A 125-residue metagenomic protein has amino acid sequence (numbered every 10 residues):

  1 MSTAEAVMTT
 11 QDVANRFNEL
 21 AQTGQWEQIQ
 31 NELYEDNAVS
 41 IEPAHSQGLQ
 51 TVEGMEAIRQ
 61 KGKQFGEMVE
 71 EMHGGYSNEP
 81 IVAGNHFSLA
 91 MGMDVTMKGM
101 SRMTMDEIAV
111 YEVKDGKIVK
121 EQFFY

Functional and structural regions predicted by a protein language model:
T3-N37: Short acidic-aromatic low-complexity motifs
E27-E79: A solvent-exposed, acidic/Ser-Thr-rich amphipathic alpha-helical stretch
Y34, M93-V95, A109, Y125: Short beta-strand segments enriched in hydrophobic/aromatic residues within well-folded beta-rich domains
M68, V95-M103: Short, cysteine-centered beta-strand-loop-beta hairpins and adjacent loop/turn segments enriched in charged/polar
G75-P80, D94, D106-Y111: Hydrophobic/aromatic beta-strand elements that line small-molecule binding cavities or substrate pockets in beta-rich
A83-M93: A short hydrophobic beta-strand element
D106-Y125: Short beta-strand edge/turn micro-motifs at domain boundaries
